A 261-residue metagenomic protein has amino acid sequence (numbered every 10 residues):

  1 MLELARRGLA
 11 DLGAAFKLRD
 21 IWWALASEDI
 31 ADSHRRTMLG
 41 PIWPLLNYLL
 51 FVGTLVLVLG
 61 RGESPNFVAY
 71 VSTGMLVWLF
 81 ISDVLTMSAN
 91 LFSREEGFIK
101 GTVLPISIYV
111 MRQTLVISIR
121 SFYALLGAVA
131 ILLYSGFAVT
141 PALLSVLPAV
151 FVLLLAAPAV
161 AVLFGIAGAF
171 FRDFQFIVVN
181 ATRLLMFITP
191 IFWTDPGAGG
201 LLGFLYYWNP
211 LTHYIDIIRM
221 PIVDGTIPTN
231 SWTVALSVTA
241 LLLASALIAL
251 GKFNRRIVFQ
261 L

Functional and structural regions predicted by a protein language model:
M1-L261: Hydrophobic transmembrane alpha-helices and immediately adjacent juxtamembrane helices of multi-pass inner-membrane
